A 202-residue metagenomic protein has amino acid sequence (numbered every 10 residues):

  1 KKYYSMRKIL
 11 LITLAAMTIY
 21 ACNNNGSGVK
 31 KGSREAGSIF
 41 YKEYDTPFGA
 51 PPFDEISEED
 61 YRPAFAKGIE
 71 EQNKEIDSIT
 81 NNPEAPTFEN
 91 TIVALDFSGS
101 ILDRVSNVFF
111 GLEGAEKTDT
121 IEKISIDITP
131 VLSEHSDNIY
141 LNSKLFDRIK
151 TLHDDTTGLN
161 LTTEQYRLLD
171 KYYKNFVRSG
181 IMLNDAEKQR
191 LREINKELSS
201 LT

Functional and structural regions predicted by a protein language model:
K1-S33: Bacterial Sec-dependent N-terminal signal peptides
C22-T202: Zn2+-dependent metallopeptidase catalytic domains
